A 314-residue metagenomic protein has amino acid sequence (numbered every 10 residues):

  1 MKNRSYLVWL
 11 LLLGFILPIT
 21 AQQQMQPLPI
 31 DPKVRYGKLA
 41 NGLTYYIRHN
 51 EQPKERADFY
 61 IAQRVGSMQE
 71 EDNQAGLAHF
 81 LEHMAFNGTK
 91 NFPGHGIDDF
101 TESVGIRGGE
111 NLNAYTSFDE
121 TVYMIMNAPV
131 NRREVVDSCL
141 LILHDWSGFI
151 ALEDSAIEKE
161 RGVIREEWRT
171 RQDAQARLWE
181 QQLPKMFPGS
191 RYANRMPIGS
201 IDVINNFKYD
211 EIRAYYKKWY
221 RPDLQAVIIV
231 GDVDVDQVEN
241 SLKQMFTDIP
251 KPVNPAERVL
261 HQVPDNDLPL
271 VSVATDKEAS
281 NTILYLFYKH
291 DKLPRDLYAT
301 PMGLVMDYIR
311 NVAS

Functional and structural regions predicted by a protein language model:
M1-Q24: Bacterial Sec-dependent N-terminal signal peptides
W9, L13, A40, K54-R56 (+7 more regions): Short, solvent-exposed loop/turn segments at the edges of secondary structure
Q23, P27-I61: Mature N-terminal segment immediately following signal peptide/propeptide cleavage in secreted/periplasmic
Q23-R35, Y123-N127, R133, L141 (+3 more regions): Histidine-acidic residue clusters that define the catalytic metal-binding segment of zinc metallopeptidase domains
G42, Q52-D98, L286, R295-A313: Active/ligand-binding-proximal structured segments within catalytic/core domains that scaffold catalytic residues
Q63-R177, N206, E211-L224, D234-Q237 (+1 more regions): Active-site-adjacent, His/Asp/Glu-enriched structural segments that form or flank metal-binding and acid/base networks
I125-M126, S147, V273, S280-M306 (+1 more regions): Extended catalytic-interface subdomain
G189, A226-T282, H290-K292: An aromatic/glycine/proline-enriched structural segment found at the starts of mature extracellular/organellar domains
